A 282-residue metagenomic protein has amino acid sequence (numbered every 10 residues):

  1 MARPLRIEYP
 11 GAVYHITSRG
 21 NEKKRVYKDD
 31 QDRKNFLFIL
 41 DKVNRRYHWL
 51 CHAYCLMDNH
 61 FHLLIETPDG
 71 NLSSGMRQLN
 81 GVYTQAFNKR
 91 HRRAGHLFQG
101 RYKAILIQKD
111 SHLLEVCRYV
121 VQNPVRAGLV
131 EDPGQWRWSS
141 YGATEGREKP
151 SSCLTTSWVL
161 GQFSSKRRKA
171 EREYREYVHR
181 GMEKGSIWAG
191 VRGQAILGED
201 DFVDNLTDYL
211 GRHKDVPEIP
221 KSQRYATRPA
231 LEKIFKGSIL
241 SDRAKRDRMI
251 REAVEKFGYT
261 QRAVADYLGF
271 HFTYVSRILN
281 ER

Functional and structural regions predicted by a protein language model:
M1-A53, M57, E66-R282: Short Pro-Cys-Gly-centered "Cys-loop" motif that presents a nucleophilic cysteine in a tight turn
H62-L63: Amphipathic alpha-helical hairpins
